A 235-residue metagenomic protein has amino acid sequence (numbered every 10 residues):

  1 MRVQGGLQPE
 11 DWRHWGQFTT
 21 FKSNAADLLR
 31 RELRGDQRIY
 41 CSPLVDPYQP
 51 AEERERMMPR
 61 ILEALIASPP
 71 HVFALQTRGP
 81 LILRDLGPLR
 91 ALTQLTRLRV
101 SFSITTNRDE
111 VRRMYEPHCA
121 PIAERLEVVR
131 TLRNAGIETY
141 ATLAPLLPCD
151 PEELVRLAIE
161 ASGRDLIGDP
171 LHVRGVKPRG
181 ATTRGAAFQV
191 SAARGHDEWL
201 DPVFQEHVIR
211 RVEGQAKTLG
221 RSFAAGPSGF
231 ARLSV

Functional and structural regions predicted by a protein language model:
M1-R99, N107-E110, I122: Conserved Radical SAM active-site core
I39, F73-L75, V100-F102, T139-L143 (+2 more regions): Hydrophobic faces of well-ordered beta-strands that scaffold small-molecule active sites in alpha/beta enzyme cores
L44-D46, R78-P80, S103-N107, A144-L146 (+2 more regions): Active-site beta-loop-alpha junctions enriched in small/polar residues
M58, I82, R125, P151 (+2 more regions): Aromatic/hydrophobic pocket-lining residues that form the small-molecule binding cavity in soluble enzyme cores
A64-H71, E127-T139, E206-G226: A structural motif corresponding to the C-terminal end of an alpha-helix and its immediate exit/capping segment
Q94-L98, E138, E160-D165: Glycine-enriched alpha-helix->loop->beta-strand junction motifs that scaffold or abut catalytic
H118, V128-P151: Conserved strand-turn element in the central/C-terminal portion of the radical SAM core barrel that lines
L147, P151-V235: Auxiliary Fe-S-binding modules of radical SAM enzymes
